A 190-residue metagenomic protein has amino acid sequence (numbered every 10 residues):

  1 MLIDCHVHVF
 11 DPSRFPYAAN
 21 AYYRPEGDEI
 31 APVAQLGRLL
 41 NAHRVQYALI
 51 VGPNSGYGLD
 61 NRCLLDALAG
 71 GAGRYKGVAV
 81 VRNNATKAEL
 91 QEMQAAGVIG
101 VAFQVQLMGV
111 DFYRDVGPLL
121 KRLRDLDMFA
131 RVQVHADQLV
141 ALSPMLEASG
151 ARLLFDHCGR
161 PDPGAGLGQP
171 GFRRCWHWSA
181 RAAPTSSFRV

Functional and structural regions predicted by a protein language model:
M1-L59: An N-terminally biased module of ancient metal coordination in phosphate/nucleic-acid-related enzymes
I3-V7, Y47-G52, Y75-A79, I99-F103 (+3 more regions): Hydrophobic faces of well-ordered beta-strands that scaffold small-molecule active sites in alpha/beta enzyme cores
H6, L40, L64, M93 (+4 more regions): Conserved, mostly hydrophobic/aromatic
E29-L40, N83-M93, F112-V116, P170-G171: Short, acidic/polar
N41-E89: A metal-dependent hydrolase metal-coordination microenvironment
N54-Y57, N83-N84, L107-D111, P161-G164: Short, small-residue-enriched loops and turns at beta-alpha junctions that line or gate enzyme active sites
A79-N83, V101-F112, M128-Q138: Catalytic beta/alpha-barrel core
Y113-V190: Catalytic pocket-lining loop regions of alpha/beta-barrel enzymes, especially the amidohydrolase/enolase/GH5 lineages
